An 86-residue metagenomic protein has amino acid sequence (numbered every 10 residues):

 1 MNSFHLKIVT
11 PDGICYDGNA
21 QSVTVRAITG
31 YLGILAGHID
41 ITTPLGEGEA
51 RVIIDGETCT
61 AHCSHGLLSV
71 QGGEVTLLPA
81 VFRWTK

Functional and structural regions predicted by a protein language model:
H5-K86: Compact, glycine-rich, soluble single-domain proteins
